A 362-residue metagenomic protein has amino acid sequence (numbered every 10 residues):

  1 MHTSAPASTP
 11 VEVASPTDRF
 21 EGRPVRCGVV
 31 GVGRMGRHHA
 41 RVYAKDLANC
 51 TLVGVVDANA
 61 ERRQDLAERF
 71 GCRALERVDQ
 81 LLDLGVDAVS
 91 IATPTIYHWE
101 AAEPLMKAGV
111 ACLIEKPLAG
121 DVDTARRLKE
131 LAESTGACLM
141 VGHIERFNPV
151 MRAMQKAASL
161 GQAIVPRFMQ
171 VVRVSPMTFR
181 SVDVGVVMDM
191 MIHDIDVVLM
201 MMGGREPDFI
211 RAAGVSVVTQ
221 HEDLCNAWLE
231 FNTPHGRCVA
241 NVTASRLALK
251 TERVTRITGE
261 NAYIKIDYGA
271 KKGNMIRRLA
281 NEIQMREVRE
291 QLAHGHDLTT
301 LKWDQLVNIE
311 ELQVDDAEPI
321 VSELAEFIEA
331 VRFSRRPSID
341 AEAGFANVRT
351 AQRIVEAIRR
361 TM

Functional and structural regions predicted by a protein language model:
H2-F70: N-terminal Rossmann-like dinucleotide-binding module
H2-S15, E21, I195-A280, V314-A317 (+2 more regions): Contiguous beta-strand/loop segments that form the cofactor/metal-binding neighborhood of enzyme cores
H39, F70-L131: Beta-loop-alpha module in the N-terminal Rossmann-like domain of NAD(P)-dependent dehydrogenases, especially those
T51, I309-L312, A330-N347: Glycine- and charged-residue-rich phosphate/anionic-cofactor binding loop of Rossmann-like
C72, A108-V110, T135-A137, H235-C238: A short helix->loop->beta-strand "cap" motif at the edges of active sites that frequently abuts
E76, I114, L139-V141, I266: Hydrophobic residues in well-ordered beta-strands that form the structural core
A119-S181, R359: A contiguous active-site-proximal alpha/beta segment in oxidoreductase catalytic domains
G142-P149, P176-F209, E222-L224, G344: Mid-domain beta-loop-alpha active-site segment that forms a flexible, acidic cofactor/metal-binding surface
